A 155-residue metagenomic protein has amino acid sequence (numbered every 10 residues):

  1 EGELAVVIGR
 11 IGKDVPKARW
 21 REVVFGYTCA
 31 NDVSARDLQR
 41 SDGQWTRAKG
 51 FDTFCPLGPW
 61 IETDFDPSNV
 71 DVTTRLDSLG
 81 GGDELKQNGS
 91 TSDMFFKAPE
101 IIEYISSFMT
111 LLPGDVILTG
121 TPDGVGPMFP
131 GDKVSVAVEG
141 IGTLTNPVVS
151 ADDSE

Functional and structural regions predicted by a protein language model:
E1-G2, V23, C55, S68: Short, basic and Ser/Thr-rich N-terminal targeting/leader segments
G2-L4, I8-R10, T28-V33, I61 (+1 more regions): Short, structured patches in soluble enzyme cores that scaffold and shape functional sites
I11-K13, G142: Short beta-strand segments in beta-sandwich/barrel cores
K13-Y27: N-terminal accessory regions of nucleic-acid-interacting proteins
E22, T28-N31, R36, C55: Residues on a specific face of well-ordered alpha-helices
R36-E155: Catalytic-pocket segment enriched in acidic/His residues
